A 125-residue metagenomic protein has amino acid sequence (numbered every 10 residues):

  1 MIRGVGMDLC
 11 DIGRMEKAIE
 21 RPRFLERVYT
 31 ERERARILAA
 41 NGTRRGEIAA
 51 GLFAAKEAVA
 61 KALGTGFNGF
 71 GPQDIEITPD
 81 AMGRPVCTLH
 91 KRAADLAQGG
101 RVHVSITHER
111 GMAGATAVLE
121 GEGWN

Functional and structural regions predicted by a protein language model:
M1-N125: Core catalytic alpha/beta fold that binds nucleotide/phospho-ligands
